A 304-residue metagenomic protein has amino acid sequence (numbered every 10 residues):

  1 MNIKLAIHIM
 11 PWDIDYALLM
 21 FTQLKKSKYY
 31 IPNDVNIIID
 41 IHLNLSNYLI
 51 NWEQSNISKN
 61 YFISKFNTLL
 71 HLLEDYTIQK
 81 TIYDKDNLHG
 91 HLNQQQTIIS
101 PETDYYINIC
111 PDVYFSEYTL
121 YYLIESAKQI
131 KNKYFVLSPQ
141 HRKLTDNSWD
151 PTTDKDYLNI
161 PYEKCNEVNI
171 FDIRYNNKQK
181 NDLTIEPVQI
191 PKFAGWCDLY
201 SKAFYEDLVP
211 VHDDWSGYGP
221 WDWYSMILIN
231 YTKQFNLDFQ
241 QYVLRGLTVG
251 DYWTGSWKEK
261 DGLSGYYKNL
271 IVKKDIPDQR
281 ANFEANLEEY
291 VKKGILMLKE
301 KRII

Functional and structural regions predicted by a protein language model:
I3-A6, Y224: Cell-envelope/extracellular polymer assembly enzymes that use nucleotide-activated donors
D13-K28: Short, well-formed alpha-helical segments that are part of the catalytic scaffolds of diverse glycosyltransferases
K26-K80: Acidic donor-binding segment of Leloir-type glycosyltransferases
Y83-S100: Glycine-rich, basic loop-to-helix element that forms the pyrophosphate-binding segment of sugar-nucleotide handling
G90-Q95, V113, L120, F193-C197 (+1 more regions): Conserved glycosyltransferase catalytic-site signature
T103-Y114: Short beta-strand-to-loop acidic/aromatic patch adjacent to the donor-nucleotide binding site
S116, Y122-H212: Conserved catalytic core of nucleotide-sugar-dependent glycosyltransferases
D214-I304: C-terminal catalytic/acceptor-binding lobe
